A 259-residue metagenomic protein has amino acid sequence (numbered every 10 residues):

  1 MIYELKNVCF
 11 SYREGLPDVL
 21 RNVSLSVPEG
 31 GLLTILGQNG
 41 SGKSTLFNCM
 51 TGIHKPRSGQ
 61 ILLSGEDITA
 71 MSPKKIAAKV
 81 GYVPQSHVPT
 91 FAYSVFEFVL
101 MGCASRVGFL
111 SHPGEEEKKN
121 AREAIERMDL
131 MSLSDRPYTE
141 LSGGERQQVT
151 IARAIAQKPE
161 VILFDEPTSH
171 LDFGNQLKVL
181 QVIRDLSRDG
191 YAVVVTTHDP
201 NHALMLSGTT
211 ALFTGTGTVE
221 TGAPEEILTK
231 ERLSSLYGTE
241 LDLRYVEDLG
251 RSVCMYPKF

Functional and structural regions predicted by a protein language model:
M1-L5, C9-N22, E29, S72 (+1 more regions): A short, flexible loop at the N-terminus of ABC-type nucleotide-binding domains that lies
L36-Q38: The feature captures the beta-strand-to-loop junction immediately N-terminal to the Walker
T51: Helix-to-loop junction immediately C-terminal to a conserved catalytic motif
G59-D67, I76: Conserved ABC transporter NBD signature motif
L100, E115-L133: Conserved ABC ATPase "signature" region
P137-L141, E145: Conserved ABC ATPase signature
I162-E166: Catalytic Walker B motif of ABC-type/P-loop ATPase nucleotide-binding domains
